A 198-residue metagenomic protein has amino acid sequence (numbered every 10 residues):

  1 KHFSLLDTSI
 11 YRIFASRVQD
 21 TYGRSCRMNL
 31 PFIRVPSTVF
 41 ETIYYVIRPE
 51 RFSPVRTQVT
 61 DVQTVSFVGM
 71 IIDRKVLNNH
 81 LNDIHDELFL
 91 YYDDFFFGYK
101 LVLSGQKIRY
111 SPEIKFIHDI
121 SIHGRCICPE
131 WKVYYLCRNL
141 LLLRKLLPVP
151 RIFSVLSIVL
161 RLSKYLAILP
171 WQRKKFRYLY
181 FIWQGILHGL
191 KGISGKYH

Functional and structural regions predicted by a protein language model:
H2-N82, E87: Acidic/His-rich active-site region of diverse nucleotide-sugar glycosyltransferases
N29-V55, P129, R151-R173: Alpha-helical membrane-targeting segments
I33, H80-N82, I117, I122-I127: Short glycine/proline- and charge-enriched loop/turn segments that cap or connect secondary-structure elements
F67, L90-F97, K132: Acidic donor-binding loop at a coil-to-helix junction in glycosyltransferase catalytic cores that engages
K75, F95-F96, K115, L141: Active-site phosphate/pyrophosphate-handling residues
H85, G105-I120: Catalytic beta-strand/loop signature of glycosyltransferases that borders the donor
L101-V102: Hydrophobic residues within well-ordered alpha-helices
W131-N139, V149-H198: Non-catalytic, C-terminal membrane-associated alpha-helical segments of glycosyltransferases
